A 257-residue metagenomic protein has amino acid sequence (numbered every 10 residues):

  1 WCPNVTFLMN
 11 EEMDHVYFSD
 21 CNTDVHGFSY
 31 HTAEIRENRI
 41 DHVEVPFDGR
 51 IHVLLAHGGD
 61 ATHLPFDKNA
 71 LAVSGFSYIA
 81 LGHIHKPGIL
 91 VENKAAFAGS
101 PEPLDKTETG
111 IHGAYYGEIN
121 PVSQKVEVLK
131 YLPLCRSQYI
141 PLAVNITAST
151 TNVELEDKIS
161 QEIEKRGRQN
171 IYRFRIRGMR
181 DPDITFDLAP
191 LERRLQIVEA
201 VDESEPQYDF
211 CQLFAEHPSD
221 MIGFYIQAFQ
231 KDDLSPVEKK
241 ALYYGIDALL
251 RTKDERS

Functional and structural regions predicted by a protein language model:
W1-D105, I111: His/Asp/Glu-rich metal-coordinating catalytic cores of metallo-dependent phosphodiesterases/hydrolases acting on
E11-M13, H31, P101, N120-V122 (+2 more regions): Short, solvent-exposed coil/turn elements at secondary-structure transition points
M13-H15, D41-V43, G82-I84, Y116-E118 (+3 more regions): Intrinsically disordered, low-complexity boundary segments flanking structured domains
Y17, L71, P121, E164-R166: Structural motif
G27, Y116-I119, I176: Hydrophobic side chains in beta-strands
P65-N69, P101-H112, I171-M179, R193-I197: Short charge-dense sequence patches
H85-L155: A conserved active-site cap/scaffold subdomain adjacent to cofactor or substrate pockets
Q124-S257: Accessory, non-catalytic peripheral segments of nucleic-acid enzymes
